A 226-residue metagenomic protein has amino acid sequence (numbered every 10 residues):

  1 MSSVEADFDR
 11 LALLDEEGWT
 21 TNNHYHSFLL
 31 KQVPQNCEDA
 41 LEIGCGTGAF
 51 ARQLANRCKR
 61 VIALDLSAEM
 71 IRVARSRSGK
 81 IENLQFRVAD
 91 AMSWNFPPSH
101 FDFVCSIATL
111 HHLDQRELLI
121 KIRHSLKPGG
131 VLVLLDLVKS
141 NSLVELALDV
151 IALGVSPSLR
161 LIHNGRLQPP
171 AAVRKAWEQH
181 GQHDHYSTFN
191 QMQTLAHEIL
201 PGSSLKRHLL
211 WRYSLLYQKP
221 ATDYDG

Functional and structural regions predicted by a protein language model:
M1-C37: Conserved class I S-adenosyl-L-methionine
C37-G46: Conserved class I S-adenosyl-L-methionine
T47-S93: Class I SAM-dependent methyltransferase SAM/SAH-binding core
C105: A conserved beta-strand element that flanks and buttresses the S-adenosyl-L-methionine
L119-P128: A short glycine-rich, Lys/Arg-flanked "PGG" loop and its adjoining helix->strand segment in the class I
G130-D136: Conserved beta-strand signature within the Rossmann-like core of class I S-adenosyl-L-methionine
L137-L195: C-terminal alpha-helical "lid/dimerization" subdomain adjacent to the S-adenosyl-L-methionine
Q179-Y224: Conserved Class I S-adenosyl-L-methionine
